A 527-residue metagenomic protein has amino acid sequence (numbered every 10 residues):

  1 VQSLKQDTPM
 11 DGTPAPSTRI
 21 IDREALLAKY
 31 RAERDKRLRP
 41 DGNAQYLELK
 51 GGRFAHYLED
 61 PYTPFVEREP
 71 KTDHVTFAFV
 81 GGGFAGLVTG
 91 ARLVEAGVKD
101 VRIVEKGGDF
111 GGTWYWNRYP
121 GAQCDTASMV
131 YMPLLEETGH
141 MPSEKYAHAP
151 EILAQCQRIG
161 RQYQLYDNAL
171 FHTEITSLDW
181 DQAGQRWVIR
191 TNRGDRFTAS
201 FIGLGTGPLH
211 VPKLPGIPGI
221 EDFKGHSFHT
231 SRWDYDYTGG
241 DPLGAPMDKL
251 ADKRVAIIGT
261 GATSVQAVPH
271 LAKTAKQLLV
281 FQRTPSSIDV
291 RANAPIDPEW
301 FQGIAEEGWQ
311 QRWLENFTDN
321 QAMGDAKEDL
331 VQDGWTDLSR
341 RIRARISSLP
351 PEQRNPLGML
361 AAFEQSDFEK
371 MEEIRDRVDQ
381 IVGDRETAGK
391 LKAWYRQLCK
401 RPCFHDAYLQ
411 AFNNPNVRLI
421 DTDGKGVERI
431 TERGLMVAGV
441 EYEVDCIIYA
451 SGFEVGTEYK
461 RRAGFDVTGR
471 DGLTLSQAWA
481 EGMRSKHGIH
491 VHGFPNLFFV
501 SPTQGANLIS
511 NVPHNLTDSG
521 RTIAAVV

Functional and structural regions predicted by a protein language model:
V1-F77, V94-E221, G225-S227, R232 (+5 more regions): N-terminal FAD-binding dinucleotide-binding subdomain shared by FAD-dependent oxidases/monooxygenases
G81-G86, G259: Conserved phosphate-binding and hydrolysis motifs of nucleotide-dependent enzymes
G86-L87, S264: N-terminal Rossmann-fold NAD(P) dinucleotide-binding loop
L93, A267-L271: Aromatic pocket-lining residues of Rossmann-like dinucleotide-binding sites
